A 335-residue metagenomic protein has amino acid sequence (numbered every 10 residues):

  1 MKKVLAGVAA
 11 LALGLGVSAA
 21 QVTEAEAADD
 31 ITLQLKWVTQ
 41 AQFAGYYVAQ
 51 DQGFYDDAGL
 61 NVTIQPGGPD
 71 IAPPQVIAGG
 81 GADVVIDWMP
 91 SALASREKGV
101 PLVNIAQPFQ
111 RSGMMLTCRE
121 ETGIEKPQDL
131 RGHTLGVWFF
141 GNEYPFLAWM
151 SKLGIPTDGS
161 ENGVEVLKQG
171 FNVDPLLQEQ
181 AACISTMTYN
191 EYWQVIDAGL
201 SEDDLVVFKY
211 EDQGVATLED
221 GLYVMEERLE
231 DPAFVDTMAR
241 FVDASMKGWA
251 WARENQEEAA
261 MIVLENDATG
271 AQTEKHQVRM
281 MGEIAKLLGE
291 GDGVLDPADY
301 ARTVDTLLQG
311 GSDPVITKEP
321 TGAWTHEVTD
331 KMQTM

Functional and structural regions predicted by a protein language model:
M1-A9: Bacterial N-terminal signal peptides that target proteins for export
L13-E24: C-terminal segment of classical bacterial N-terminal signal peptides
A27-Q169, P175-Q178, A182-Y189, F208-Y210 (+1 more regions): Short, glycine-/small- and polar/acidic-enriched structural segments that line small-molecule recognition paths
M114-I124, L218-V235: A bilobed periplasmic-binding-protein/Venus flytrap-type ligand-binding module shared by bacterial periplasmic
T157-V164, E202-V206, D231, V235 (+2 more regions): Short, surface-exposed acidic
Q194-D212, T217: Extracytoplasmic/periplasmic substrate-binding proteins
E230-G311: Secondary-structure end/capping motifs
A301-M335: Conserved C-terminal helix/tail region of periplasmic/extracytoplasmic solute-binding proteins
